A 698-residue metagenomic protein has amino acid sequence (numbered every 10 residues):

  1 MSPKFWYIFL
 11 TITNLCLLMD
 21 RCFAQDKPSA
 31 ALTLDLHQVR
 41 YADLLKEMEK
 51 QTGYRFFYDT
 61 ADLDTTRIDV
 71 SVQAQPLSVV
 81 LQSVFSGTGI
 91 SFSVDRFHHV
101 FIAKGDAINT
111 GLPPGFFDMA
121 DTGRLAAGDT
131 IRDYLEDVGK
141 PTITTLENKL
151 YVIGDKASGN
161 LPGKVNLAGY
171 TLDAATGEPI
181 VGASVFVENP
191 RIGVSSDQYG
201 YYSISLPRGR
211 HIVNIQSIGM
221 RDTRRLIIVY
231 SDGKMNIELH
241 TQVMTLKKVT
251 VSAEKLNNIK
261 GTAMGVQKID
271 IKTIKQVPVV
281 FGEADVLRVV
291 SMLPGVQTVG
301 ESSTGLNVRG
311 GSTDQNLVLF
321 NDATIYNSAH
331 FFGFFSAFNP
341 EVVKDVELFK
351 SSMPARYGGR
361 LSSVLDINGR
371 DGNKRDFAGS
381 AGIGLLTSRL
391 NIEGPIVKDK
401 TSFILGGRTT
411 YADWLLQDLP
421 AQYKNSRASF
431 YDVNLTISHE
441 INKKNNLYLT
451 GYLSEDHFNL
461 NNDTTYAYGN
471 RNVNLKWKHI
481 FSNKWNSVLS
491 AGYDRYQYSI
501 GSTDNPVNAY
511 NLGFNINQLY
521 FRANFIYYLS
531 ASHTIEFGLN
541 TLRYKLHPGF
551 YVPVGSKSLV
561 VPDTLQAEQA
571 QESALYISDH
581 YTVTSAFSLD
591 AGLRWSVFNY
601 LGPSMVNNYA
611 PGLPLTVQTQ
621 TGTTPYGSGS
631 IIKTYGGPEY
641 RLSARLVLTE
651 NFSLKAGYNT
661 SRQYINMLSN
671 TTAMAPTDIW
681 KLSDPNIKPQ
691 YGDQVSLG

Functional and structural regions predicted by a protein language model:
D20-G123, S195, V266, V308: N-terminal export/assembly leaders
A24-T33, R55-I68, G159, G163-N166 (+4 more regions): N-terminal periplasmic "start-of-domain" segments of outer-membrane beta-barrel proteins
S86-I90, V187, I212-L226, L256: A short, solvent-exposed loop/turn motif at the edges and junctions of modular extracellular/periplasmic domains
L125-S158, S195, G219-R221, G233 (+5 more regions): Periplasmic N-terminal accessory/gating domains of Gram-negative outer-membrane beta-barrel systems
S291, Y466-Y468, N472, K476-I480 (+3 more regions): Outer-membrane beta-barrel signature, preferentially recognizing the C-terminal barrel domain of Gram-negative
L317, D345-R356, S362-R370, F377-K424 (+2 more regions): Predominantly transmembrane beta-strands of Gram-negative outer membrane beta-barrel pores used for transport
L435-E455, A467-G612: Face-selective signature of the C-terminal outer-membrane beta-barrel domain
Q497, K545-K557, V561, N599-G622 (+2 more regions): Surface-exposed extracellular loop regions of Gram-negative outer-membrane beta-barrel proteins, predominantly
